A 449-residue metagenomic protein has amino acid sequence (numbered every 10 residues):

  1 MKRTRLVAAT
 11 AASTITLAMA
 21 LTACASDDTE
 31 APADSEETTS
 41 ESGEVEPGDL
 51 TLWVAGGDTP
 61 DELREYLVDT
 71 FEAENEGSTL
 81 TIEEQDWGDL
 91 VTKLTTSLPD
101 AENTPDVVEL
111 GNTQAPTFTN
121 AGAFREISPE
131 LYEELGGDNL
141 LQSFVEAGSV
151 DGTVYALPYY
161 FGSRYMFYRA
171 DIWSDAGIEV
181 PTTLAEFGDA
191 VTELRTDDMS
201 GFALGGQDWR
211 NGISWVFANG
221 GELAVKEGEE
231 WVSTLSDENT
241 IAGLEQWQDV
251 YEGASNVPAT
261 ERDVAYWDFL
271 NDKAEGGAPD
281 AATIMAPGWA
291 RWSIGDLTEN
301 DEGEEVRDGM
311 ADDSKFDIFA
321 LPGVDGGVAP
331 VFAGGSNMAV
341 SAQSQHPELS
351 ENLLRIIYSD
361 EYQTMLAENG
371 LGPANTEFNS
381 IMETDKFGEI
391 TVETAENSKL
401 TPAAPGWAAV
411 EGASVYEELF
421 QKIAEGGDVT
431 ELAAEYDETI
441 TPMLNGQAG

Functional and structural regions predicted by a protein language model:
T70-L140, A176-T182, K273-G276, A282-T283 (+2 more regions): Extracytoplasmic "Venus flytrap"/periplasmic binding protein-like
P105-D106, E134-D171, G201, P322-G323 (+2 more regions): A structural signal for short loop-to-beta-strand junctions that line the ligand-binding cleft of periplasmic/secreted
G111-R164, W215-V216, A311-F319: Hinge/lid segment of periplasmic solute-binding proteins
P129-L140, E222-A242, D249, E299-S314 (+2 more regions): Short, solvent-exposed loop/beta-turn-alpha elements that line the ligand-binding surface or hinge of extracytoplasmic
Y155-Y159, R164, G188-A242: Extracytoplasmic/periplasmic solute-binding protein
S174, E396-G449: Conserved C-terminal helix/tail region of periplasmic/extracytoplasmic solute-binding proteins
D198, L223-N300, E348, L432: Extracytoplasmic ligand-binding clamshell segments of periplasmic binding protein
W267, W289-D308, F332, S336-V410: Mature extracytoplasmic/periplasmic domains
